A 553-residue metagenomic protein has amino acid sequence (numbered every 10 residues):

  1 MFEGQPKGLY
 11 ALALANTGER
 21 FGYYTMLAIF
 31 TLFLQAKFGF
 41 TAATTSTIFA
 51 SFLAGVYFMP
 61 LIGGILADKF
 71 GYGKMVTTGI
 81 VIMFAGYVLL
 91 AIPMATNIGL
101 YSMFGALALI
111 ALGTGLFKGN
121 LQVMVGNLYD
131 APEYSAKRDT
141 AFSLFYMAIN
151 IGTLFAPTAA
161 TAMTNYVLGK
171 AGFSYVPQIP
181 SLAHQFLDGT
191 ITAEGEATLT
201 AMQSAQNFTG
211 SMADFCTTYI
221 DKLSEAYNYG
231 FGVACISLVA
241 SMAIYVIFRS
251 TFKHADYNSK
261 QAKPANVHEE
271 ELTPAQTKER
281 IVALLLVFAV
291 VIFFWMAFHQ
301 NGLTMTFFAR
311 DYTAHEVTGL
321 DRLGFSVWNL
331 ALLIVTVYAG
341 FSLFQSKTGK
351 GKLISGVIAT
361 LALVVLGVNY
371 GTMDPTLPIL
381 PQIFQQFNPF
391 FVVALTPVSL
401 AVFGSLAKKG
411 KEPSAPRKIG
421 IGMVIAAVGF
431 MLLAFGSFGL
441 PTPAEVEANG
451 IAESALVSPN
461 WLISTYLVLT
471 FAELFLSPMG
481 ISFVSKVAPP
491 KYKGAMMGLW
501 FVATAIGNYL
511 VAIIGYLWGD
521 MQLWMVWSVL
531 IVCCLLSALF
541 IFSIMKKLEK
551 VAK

Functional and structural regions predicted by a protein language model:
M1-K7, A131-D139, T161-T376, S399 (+2 more regions): Intracellular loop-helix junctions on the cytosolic face of multi-pass helical membrane proteins
E3-L53, F298-F308, L366-L377: Helix-loop boundary and gating motifs at the non-cytosolic
T17, G99-N120, T442-F475: Hydrophobic core of transmembrane alpha-helices in multi-pass small-molecule transporters, especially MFS/SLC-type
A28, L61-I62, A85, I151-Y166 (+4 more regions): A gly/Pro-rich, aromatic-decorated transmembrane alpha-helix motif that marks the paired, flexible gating helices
A42-A43, P132-F145, Y227, P378-I379 (+2 more regions): Loop-to-transmembrane helix entry/capping segments in MFS-fold secondary transporters and related SLC/MFSD carriers
T47-D68, L154-A156, Q386-F403: Central cavity-lining transmembrane alpha-helices of secondary-active solute carriers, predominantly the Major
L66, V125, M163, V402 (+2 more regions): Hydrophobic alpha-helical transmembrane and interfacial-helix anchor sites in secondary transporters
G79-G99, L363-D374, G404, I421-I451: C-terminal ends and interior cores of transmembrane alpha-helices in multi-pass membrane transporters/permeases
